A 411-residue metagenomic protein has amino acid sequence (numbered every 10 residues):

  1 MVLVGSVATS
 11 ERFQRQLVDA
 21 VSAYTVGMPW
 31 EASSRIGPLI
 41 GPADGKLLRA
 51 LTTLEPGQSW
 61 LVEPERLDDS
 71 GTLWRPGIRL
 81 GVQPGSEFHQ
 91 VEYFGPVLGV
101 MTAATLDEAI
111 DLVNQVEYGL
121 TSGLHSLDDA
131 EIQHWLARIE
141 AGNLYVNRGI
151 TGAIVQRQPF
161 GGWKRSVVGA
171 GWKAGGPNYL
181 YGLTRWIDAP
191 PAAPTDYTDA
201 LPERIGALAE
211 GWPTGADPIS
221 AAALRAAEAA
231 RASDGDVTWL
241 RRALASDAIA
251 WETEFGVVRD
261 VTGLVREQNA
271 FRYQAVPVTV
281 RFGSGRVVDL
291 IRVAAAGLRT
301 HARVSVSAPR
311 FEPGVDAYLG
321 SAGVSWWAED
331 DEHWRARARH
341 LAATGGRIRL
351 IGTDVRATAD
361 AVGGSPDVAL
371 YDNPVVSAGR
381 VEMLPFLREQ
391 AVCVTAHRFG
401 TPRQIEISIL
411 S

Functional and structural regions predicted by a protein language model:
V2-S6, R15-P29, S33, G37 (+2 more regions): Conserved C-terminal structural/oligomerization subdomain of aldehyde/semialdehyde dehydrogenase
V4, S10, I40-D44, L48: Amphipathic, non-membrane alpha-helical segments that mediate helix-helix packing for oligomeric assemblies
G45-Q58: Long, low-complexity segments enriched in small/aliphatic residues
W60-E65: Diglycine-centered glycine-rich loop/turn motifs
